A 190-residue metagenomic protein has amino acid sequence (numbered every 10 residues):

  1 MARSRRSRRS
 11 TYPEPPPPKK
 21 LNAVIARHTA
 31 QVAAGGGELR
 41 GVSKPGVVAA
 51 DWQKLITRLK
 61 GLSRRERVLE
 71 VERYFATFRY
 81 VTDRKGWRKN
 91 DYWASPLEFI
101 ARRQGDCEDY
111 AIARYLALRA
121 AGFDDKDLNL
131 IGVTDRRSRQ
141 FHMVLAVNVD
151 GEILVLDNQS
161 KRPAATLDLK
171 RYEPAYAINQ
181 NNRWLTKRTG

Functional and structural regions predicted by a protein language model:
M1-G190: A structural boundary/capping signal
